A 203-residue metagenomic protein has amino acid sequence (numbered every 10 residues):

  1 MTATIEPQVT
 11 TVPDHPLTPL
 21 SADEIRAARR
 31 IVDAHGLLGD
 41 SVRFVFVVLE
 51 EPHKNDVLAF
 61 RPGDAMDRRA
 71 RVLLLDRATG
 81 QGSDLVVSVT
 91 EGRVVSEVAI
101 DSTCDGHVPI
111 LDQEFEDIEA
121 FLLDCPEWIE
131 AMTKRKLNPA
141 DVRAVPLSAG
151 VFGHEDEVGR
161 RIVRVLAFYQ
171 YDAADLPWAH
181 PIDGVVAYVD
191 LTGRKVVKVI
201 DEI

Functional and structural regions predicted by a protein language model:
T2-E6, T10-P16, L37, V94-I100 (+1 more regions): Alpha-helical propensity feature that highlights long, continuous alpha-helices across diverse contexts
A3, T90-G92, I100-I203: Extended, regular secondary-structure scaffolds
E6-A78: N-terminal-proximal low-complexity accessory segments that begin disordered and transition into the first
A28-V32, R68-L74, S83-L85, I118-P126 (+1 more regions): Short, structured motif recognition centered on aromatic/hydrophobic residues
V42-F46, V94, V196: A structural signal for short, hydrophobic beta-strand segments that form beta-sheets in beta-rich/all-beta domains
F46, L58-G63, V86-S88, K136 (+2 more regions): General "foldedness" signal
D67-R69, T79-L85, H180-V185: Short, surface-exposed coil-to-beta transition loops
